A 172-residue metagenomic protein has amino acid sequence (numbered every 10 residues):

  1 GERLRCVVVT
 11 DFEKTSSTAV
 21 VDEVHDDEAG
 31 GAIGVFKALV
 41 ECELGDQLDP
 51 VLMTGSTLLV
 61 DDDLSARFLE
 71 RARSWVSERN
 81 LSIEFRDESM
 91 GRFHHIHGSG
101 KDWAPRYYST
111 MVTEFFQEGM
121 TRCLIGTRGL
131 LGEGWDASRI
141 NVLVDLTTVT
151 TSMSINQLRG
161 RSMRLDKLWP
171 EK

Functional and structural regions predicted by a protein language model:
G1, P170-K172: Short, intrinsically disordered, charge-balanced linker/junction segments flanking boundaries in proteins
G1-C123: Conserved C-terminal RecA-like helicase domain
E13-T15, T57-L59, L130-G132, T148-T151 (+1 more regions): Conserved nucleotide-binding/hydrolysis micro-motifs of P-loop NTPases
T18-A19, D62, G134-A137, I155: Short glycine-/acidic-enriched loop or helix-start segments at secondary-structure transitions that form or flank
V24-D26, I140-V144, R161-S162: Glycine-rich, phosphate-binding/catalytic loops in enzymes
F116-E118, A137-S138, W169: A structural signal for short secondary-structure junctions
I125, L130-T148, Q157, K172: A short beta-strand element within the Helicase C-terminal
T150-P170: Conserved SF2 helicase motif VI
